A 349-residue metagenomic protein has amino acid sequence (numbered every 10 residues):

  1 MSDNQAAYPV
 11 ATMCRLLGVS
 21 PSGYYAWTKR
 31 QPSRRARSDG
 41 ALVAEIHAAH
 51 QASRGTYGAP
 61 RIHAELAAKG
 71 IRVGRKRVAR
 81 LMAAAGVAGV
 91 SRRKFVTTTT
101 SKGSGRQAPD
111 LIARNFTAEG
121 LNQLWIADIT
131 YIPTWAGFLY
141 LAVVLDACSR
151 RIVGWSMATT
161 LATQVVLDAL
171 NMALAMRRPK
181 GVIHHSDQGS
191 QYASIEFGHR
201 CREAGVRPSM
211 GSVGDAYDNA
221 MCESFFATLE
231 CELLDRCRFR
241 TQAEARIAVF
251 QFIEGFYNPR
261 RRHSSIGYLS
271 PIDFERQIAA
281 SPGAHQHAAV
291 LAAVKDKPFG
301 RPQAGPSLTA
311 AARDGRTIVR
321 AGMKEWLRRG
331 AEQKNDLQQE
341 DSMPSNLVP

Functional and structural regions predicted by a protein language model:
M1-P349: Charged DNA-binding/catalytic regions of mobile-element recombinases
